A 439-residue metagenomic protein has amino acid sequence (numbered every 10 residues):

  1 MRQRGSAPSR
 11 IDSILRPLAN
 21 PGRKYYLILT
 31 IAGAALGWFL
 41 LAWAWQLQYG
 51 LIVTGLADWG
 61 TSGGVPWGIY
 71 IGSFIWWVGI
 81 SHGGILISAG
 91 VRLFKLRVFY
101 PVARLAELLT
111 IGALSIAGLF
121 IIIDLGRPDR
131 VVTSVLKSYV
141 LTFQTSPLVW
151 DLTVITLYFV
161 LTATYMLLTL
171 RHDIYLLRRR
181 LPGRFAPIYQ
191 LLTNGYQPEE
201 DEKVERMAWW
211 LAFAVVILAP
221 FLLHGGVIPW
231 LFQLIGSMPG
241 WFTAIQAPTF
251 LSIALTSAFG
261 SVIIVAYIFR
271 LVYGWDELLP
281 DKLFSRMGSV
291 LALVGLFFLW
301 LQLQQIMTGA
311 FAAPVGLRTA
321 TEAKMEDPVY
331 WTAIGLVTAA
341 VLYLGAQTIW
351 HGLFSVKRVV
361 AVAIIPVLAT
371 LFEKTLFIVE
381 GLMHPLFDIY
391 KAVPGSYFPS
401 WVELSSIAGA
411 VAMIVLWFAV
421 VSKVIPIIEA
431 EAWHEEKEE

Functional and structural regions predicted by a protein language model:
M1-G83, I414-V415, A419: N-terminal signal-anchor module of multipass membrane proteins
L18-N20, L29, G33-L36, A44 (+5 more regions): Long, contiguous internal "core" modules enriched in hydrophobic/ aromatic residues
Q46-Q48, L119-T133, R171: Transmembrane alpha-helix boundary signature
V65-D129, W150: Membrane helical hairpin/interfacial module
W76-L86, A333-L342, A410-I414: Hydrophobic alpha-helical transmembrane segments
V135-L141, A320-T321, H384-E403: Short, membrane-exposed interhelical loops at transmembrane-helix boundaries
K357-L368: Central hydrophobic cores of alpha-helical transmembrane segments in multi-pass integral membrane proteins
L371-F387: Membrane-proximal extracellular juxtamembrane segment immediately upstream of a following transmembrane helix
